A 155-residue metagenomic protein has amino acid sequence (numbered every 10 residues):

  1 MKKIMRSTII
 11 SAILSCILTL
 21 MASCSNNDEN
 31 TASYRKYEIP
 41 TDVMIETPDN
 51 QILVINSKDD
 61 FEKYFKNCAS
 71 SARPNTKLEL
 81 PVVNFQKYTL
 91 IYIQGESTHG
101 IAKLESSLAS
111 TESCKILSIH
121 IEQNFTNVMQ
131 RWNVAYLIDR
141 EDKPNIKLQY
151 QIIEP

Functional and structural regions predicted by a protein language model:
M1-I13: Bacterial N-terminal signal peptides that target proteins for export
M1-K2, N75-K77, Y88, E122 (+1 more regions): Intrinsically disordered, low-complexity regions
R6, L18-I45, Q151, P155: Bacterial Sec-dependent N-terminal signal peptides
S11-A12, I17, L90-I93: Non-catalytic effector/regulatory segments
D28-A69: Early exported N-terminus immediately downstream of N-terminal targeting peptides
V54-I116: Mature extracytoplasmic domains of secretory-pathway proteins
S97-P155: Extracytoplasmic electrostatic interaction patches
